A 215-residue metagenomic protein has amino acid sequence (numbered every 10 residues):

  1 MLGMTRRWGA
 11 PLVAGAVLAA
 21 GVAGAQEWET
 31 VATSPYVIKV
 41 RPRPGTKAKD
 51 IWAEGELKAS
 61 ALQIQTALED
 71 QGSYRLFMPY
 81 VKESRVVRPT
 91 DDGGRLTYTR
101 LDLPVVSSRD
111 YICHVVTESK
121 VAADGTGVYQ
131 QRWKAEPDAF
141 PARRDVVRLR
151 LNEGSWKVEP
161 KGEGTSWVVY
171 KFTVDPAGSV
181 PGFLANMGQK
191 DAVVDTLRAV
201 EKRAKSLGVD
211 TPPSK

Functional and structural regions predicted by a protein language model:
M1-L12: Bacterial N-terminal signal peptides that target proteins for export
A10-A20: Bacterial N-terminal signal peptides
A25-K215: Eukaryotic helix-grip
